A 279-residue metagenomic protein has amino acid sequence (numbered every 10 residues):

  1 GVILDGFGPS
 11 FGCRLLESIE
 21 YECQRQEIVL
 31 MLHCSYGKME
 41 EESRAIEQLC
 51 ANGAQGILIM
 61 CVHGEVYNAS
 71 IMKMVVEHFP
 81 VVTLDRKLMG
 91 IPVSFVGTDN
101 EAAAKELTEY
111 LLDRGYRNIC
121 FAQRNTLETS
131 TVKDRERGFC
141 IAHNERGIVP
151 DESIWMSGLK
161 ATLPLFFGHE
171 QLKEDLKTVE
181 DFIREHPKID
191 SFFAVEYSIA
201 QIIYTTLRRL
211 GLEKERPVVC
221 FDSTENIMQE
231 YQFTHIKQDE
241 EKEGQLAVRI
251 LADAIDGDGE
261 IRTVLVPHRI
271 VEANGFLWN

Functional and structural regions predicted by a protein language model:
G1-E109, R184-K188: Alpha-helical recognition/docking segments in bacterial nutrient-uptake and carbohydrate-utilization systems
L4, N100, V132, V195-E196: Helix N-cap/beta->alpha junction signal
S10-R25, A103-E106, S130-I154, I202-T206 (+1 more regions): Short, solvent-exposed amphipathic alpha-helices that sit in or adjacent to ligand/effector-binding or catalytic
I19, I57, V81, L111 (+5 more regions): Hydrophobic structural packing positions in well-ordered secondary structure
C23-C34, C140-L172: Short beta-strand elements in bilobed, periplasmic/extracellular small-molecule ligand-binding domains
S94-F121, R137-C140, L172-E180, A200 (+1 more regions): Hydrophobic alpha-helical segments within soluble ligand-binding/sensing domains
L107-V149, D258-W278: An alpha-beta-alpha
E180-N279: Flexible loop/turn connectors
